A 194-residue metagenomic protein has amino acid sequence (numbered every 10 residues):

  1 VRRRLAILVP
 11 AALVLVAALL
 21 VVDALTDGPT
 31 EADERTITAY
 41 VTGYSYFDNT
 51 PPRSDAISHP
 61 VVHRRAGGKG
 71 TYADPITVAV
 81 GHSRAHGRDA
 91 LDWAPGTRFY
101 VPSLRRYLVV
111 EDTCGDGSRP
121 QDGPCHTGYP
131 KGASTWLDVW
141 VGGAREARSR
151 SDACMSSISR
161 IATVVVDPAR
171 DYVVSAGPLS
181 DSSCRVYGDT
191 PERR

Functional and structural regions predicted by a protein language model:
V1-A12: N-terminal export and membrane-targeting signals
R2, D27-G28, R106-Y107: Well-ordered, non-transmembrane segments within structured domains
A17-R35: C-terminal region of N-terminal signal peptides and the immediate post-cleavage residues of exported proteins
E31-R194: Solvent-exposed, well-ordered loop and adjacent helix/strand elements within mature globular domains that form
